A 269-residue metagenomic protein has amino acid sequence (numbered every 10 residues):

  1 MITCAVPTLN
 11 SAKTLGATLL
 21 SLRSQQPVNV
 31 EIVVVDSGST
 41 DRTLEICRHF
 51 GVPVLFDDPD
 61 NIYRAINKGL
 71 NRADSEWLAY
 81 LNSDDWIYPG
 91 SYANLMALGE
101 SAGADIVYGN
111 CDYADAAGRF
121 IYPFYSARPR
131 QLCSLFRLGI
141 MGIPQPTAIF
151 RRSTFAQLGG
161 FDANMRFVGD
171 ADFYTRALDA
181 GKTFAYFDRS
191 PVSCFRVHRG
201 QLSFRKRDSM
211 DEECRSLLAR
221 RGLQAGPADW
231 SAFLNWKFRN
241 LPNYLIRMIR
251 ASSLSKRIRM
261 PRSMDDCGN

Functional and structural regions predicted by a protein language model:
L20-N29: Short, acidic, metal-binding catalytic loop of nucleotide-sugar glycosyltransferases
D36-E45, N82: A conserved acidic beta->alpha catalytic loop
D57-A73: Glycine-rich, basic loop-to-helix element that forms the pyrophosphate-binding segment of sugar-nucleotide handling
L78: Short aromatic/hydrophobic "clamp" motif used to bind/position activated sugar donors
W86, G90-I121: Conserved donor NDP-sugar-binding/catalytic core segment of glycosyltransferases
G118-I121, R130-S153, D172: A recurrent flexible, glycine/aromatic-enriched loop bordering the glycosyltransferase active site that acts as
F136, K182, F195-H198, F204-D229: Catalytic core of nucleotide-sugar-dependent glycosyltransferases
A148, T154-G159, N164-P191, F195-V197: A short, conserved alpha-helix in the catalytic core of glycosyltransferases
